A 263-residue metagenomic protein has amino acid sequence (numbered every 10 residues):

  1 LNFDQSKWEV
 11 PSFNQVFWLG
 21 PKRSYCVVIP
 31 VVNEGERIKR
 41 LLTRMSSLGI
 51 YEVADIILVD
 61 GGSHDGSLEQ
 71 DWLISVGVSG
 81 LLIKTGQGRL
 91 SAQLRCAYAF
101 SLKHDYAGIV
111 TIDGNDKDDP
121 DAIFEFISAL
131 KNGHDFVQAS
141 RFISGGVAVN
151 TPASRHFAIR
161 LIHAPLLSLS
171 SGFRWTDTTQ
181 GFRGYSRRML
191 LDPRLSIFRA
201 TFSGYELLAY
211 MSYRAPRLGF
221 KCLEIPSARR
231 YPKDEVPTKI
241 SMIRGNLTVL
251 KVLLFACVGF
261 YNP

Functional and structural regions predicted by a protein language model:
L1-Y25, T43-S46, Y51, G172 (+1 more regions): Hydrophobic helical membrane-anchoring modules
I29-T43, G62: Active-site beta-to-alpha loop of glycosyltransferases that engages the nucleotide-sugar donor
R37, D118-F126, L207-L208: Substrate-positioning beta->alpha
L41, S67, D121-I123: Acidic donor-diphosphate engagement hotspot in glycosyltransferases and nucleotidyltransferases that stabilizes
V53-D55, G108, K221: Residues at the starts of beta-strands that form the adenosine-phosphate
V53-S63, I112: Short beta-strand/loop segment that forms part of the nucleotide-sugar
D60-E69, D116: A conserved acidic beta->alpha catalytic loop
G80-L81, T85-K103, G108, P120-T201 (+2 more regions): Acceptor/aglycone-binding surface of glycosyltransferases and processive sugar-polymer synthases
